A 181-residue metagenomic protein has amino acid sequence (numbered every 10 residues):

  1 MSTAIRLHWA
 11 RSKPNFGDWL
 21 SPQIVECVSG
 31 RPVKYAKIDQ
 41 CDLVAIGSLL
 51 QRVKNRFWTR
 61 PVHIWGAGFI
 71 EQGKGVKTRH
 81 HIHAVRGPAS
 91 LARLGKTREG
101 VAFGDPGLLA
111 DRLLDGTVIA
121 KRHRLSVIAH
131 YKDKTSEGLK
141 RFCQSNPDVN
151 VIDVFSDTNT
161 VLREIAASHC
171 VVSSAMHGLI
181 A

Functional and structural regions predicted by a protein language model:
M1-A181: Active-site anion-handling motifs in enzyme catalytic cores
